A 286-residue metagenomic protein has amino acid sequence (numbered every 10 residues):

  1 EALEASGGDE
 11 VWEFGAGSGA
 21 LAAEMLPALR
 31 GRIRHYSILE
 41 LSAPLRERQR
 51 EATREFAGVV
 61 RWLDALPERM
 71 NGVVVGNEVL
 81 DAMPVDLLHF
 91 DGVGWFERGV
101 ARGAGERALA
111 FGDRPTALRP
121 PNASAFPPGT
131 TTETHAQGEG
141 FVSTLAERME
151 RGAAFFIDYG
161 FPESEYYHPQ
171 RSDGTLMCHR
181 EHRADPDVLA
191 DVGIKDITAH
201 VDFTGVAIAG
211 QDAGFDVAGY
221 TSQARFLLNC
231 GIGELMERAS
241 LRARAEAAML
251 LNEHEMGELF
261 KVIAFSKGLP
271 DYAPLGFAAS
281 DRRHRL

Functional and structural regions predicted by a protein language model:
E1-R69, K267: SAM cofactor-binding core of SAM-dependent methyltransferases, primarily the Rossmann-like beta-alpha-beta module
W12-F14, L39, V74-N77, I157: Active-site flanking residues adjacent to catalytic metal/cofactor-binding acidic residues
A43, L80, F161: Short, glycine/acidic-enriched loop or turn micro-motifs at the edges of active sites
R46, N71, M83-P84, S164: Conserved protein kinase catalytic core
L63-P67, L80-F96, A136-T144: A short, conserved alpha-helix within the catalytic core of class I
E68-M70, V75, P84, R148-R151 (+1 more regions): Short, well-ordered loop/turn elements at secondary-structure boundaries
V75-P121, P169-H179: A mobile, often basic/glycine-rich helix-loop segment that functions as the active-site lid/recognition loop
R119-L286: Long, Lys/Arg- and hydrophobic-enriched amphipathic alpha-helices
